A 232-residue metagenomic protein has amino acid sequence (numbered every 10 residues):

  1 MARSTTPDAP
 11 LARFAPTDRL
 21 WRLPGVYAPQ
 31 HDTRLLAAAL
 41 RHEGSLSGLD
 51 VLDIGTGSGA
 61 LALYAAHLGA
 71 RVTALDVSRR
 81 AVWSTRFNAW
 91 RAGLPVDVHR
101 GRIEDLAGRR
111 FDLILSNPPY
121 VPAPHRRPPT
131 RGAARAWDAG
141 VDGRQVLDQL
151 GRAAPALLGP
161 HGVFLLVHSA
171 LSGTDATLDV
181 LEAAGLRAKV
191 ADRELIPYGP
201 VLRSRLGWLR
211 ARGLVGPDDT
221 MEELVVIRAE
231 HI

Functional and structural regions predicted by a protein language model:
A2-L68, A81-S84, R205-I232: SAM-dependent Rossmann-like transferase core, predominantly class I methyltransferases with a strong bias toward
L49, D112, G162: Conserved acidic residues
R71-D76: Conserved SAM-binding motif I beta-strand of class I
G93-I103: Conserved SAM-binding strand-loop segment of SAM-dependent methyltransferases
E104-I114: A short acidic, Gly/Pro-enriched loop at the edge of an enzyme's catalytic core that lines a small-molecule cofactor
P118-V146: Mobile active-site "lid"/loop adjacent to the S-adenosyl-L-methionine
R144-L202: Conserved Class I SAM-dependent methyltransferase catalytic core
